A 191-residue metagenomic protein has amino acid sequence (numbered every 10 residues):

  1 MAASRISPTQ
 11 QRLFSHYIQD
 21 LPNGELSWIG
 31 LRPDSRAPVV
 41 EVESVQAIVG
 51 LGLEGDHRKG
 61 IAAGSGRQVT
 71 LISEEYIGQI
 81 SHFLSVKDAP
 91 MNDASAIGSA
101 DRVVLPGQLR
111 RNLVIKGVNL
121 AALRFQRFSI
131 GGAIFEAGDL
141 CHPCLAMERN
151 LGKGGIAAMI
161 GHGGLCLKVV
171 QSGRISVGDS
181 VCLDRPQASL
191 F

Functional and structural regions predicted by a protein language model:
M1-F191: Metal-cofactor-dependent catalytic cores
